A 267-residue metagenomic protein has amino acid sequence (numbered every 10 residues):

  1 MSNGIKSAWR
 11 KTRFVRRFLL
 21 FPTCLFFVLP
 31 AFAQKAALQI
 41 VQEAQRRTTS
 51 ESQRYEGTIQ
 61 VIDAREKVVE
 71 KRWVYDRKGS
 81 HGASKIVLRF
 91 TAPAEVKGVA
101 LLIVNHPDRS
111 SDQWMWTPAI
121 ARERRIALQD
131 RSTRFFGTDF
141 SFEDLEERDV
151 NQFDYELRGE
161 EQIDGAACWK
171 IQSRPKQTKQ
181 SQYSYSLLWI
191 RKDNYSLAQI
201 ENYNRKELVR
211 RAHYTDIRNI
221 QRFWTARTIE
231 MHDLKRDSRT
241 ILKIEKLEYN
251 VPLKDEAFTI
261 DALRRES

Functional and structural regions predicted by a protein language model:
M1-V15: N-terminal secretory signal peptides that target proteins for export/translocation
R16-F21: Sec-dependent signal peptide recognition, specifically the positively charged N-region followed immediately by
A31-K35: Boundary at the C-terminal end of the N-terminal hydrophobic targeting segment
A36-A119, E156: N-terminal mature ectodomain segment of secretory-pathway/periplasmic proteins
L38, V69-E70, L145-L157, L208-R211: A short, amphipathic edge element
Q42, T91, L102-V104, D112-W116 (+3 more regions): Gly/Pro-enriched, hydrophobic low-complexity segments that function as extracytoplasmic propeptides/linkers
